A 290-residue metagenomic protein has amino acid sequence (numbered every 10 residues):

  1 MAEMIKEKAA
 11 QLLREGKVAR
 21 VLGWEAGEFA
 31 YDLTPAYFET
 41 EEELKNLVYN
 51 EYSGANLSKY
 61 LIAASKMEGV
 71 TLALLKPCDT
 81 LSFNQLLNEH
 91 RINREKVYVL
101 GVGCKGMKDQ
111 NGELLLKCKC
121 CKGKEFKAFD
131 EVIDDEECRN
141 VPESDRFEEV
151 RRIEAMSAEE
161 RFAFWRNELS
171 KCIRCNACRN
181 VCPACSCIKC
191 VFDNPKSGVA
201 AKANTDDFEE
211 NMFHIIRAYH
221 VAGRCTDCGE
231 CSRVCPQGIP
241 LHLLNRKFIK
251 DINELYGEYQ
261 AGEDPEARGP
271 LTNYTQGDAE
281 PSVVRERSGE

Functional and structural regions predicted by a protein language model:
M1-A9, R174, C178, V221 (+3 more regions): General structural feature for long, well-ordered alpha-helical segments within catalytic domains of soluble enzymes
M1-L169, N180-P183, I188: Iron-sulfur-associated redox domains of electron-transfer enzymes in respiratory and anaerobic energy metabolism
R14, G123-F126, R174-A177, E230 (+1 more regions): Generic secondary-structure signature for well-ordered alpha-helical cores
E113-K119, S170-N180, G223-R233: Cys/His-enriched microdomains
D145-S170, C187-E290: Ferredoxin-type iron-sulfur electron-transfer modules in oxidoreductases and energy-metabolism complexes
